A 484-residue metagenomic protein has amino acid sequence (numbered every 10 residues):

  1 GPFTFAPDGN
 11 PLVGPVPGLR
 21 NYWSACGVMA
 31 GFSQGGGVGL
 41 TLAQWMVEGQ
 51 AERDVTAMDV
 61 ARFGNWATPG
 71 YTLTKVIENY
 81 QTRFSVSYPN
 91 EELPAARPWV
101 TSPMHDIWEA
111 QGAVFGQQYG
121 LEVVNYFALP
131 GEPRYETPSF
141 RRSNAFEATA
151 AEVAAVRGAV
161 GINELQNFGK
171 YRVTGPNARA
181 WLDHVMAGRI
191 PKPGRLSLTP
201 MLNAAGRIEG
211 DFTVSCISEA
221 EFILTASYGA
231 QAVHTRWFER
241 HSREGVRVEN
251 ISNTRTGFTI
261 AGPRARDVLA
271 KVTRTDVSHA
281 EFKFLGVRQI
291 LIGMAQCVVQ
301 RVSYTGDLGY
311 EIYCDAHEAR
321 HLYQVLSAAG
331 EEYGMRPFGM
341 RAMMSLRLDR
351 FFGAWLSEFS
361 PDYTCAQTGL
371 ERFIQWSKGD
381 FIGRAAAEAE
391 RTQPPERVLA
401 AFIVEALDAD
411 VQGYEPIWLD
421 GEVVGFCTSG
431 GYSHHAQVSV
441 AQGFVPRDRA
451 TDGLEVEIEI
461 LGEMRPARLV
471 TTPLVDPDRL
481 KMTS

Functional and structural regions predicted by a protein language model:
G1-Q34, F63: Flavin (FAD/FMN) cofactor-binding core of flavoprotein oxidoreductases
Q34-A57: Internal hydrophobic alpha-helix adjacent to the cofactor/substrate pocket in enzyme cavities
R53-S484: Glycine/proline-enriched, intrinsically flexible loops and inter-domain linkers
